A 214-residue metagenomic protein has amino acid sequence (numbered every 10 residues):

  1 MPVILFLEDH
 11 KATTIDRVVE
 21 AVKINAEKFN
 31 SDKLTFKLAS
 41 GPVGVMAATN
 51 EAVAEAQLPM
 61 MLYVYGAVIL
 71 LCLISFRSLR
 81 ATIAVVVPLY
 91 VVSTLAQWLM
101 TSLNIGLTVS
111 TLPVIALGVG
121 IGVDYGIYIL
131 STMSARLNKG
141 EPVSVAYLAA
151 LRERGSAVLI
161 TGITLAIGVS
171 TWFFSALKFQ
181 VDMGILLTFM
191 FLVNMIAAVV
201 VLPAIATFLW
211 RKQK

Functional and structural regions predicted by a protein language model:
M1-Y65: Extracytoplasmic
V3, V22, T49, L99 (+3 more regions): Hydrophobic, well-ordered secondary-structure elements that form the walls of internal hydrophobic environments
I4-E8, A39-G41, S75-F76, A84 (+3 more regions): Generic beta-strand/beta-sheet core signal
A54-L130, S134, L165: Transmembrane alpha-helical segments that form the functional core of multipass membrane systems
P59-V64, R80-A84, P88, L148 (+4 more regions): Alpha-helical transmembrane segments of integral membrane proteins
I69-L73, T94-G106, V119, G155-Q213: Hydrophobic, glycine/alanine-rich multi-pass transmembrane helices and their short helix-loop junctions in large
S134-K139, W210-K214: Juxtamembrane helix-loop transition segments at the membrane interface in multi-pass membrane proteins
R136-L159: Helix-loop junctions and hydrophobic alpha-helical segments within the transmembrane domains of large membrane
